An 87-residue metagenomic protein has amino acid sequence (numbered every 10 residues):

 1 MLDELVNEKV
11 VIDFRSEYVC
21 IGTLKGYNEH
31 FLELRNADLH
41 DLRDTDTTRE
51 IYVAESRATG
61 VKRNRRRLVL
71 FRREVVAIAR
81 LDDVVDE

Functional and structural regions predicted by a protein language model:
M1-E87: Conserved RNA-binding domains used in RNP assembly and mRNA/RNA metabolism
